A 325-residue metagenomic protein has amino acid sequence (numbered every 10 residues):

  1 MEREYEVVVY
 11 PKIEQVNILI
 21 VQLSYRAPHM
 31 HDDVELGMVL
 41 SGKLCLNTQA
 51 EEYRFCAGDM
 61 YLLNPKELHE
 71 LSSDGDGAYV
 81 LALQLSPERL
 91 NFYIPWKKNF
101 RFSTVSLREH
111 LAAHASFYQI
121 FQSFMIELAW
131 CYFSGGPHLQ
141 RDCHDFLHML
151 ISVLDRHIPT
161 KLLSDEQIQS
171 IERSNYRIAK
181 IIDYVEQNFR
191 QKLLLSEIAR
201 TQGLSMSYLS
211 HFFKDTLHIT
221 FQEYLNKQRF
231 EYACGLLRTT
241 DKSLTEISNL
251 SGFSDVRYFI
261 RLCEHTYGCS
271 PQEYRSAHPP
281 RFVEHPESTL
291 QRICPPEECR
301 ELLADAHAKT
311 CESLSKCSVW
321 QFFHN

Functional and structural regions predicted by a protein language model:
M1-M60, D74, Y258, H285-N325: Generic protein-terminus/edge-of-domain signal
M1-N17, L68-P137, H148-S164: A hydrophobic/aromatic-rich effector-binding and dimerization subdomain of bacterial HTH-type transcriptional regulators
Q22-S24, A57-G58, K66-L68, S86-E88: Tight coil/turn sites that cap or link beta-strands
G42, I120-S134, R177-N188, Y232 (+1 more regions): Solvent-exposed, amphipathic alpha-helical segments
L107-S116, F133-C143, S152-D183, Q187 (+5 more regions): Short, Lys/Arg-enriched, Trp-marked, Pro/Gly-tolerant hinge/linker segments that flank
Y184-E186, K192-F230, K242, S248-E273: Basic/polar phosphate-binding segments, predominantly the helix-turn-helix DNA-binding elements of transcriptional
L225-G235, E273-Q291: Short, basic, alpha-helical segments at the C-terminal edge of helix-turn-helix-like DNA-binding modules
